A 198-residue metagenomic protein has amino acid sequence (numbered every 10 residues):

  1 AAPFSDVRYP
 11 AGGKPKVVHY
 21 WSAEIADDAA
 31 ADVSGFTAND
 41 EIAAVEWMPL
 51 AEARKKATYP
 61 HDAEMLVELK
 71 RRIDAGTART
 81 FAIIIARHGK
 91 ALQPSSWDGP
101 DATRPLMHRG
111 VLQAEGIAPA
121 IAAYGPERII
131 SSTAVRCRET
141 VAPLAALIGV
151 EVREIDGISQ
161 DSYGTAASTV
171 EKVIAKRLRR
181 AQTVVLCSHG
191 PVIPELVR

Functional and structural regions predicted by a protein language model:
A2-T58: Unchanged
I25-A31, M65-L66, A166-T169, R180: Short, motif-level signal for alpha-helix interfacial/capping segments enriched in acidic residues and aromatics/proline
V33, K70-R72, A114-P119, V170-I174: A generic local structural motif
M48-T77: Short, structured interface segments
A75, E171-R198: Active-site-adjacent alpha-helix immediately C-terminal to a catalytic or transition-state-stabilizing loop
A78-T165, E171, P194: Active-site-proximal alpha-helix that buttresses catalytic centers in soluble enzyme cores
